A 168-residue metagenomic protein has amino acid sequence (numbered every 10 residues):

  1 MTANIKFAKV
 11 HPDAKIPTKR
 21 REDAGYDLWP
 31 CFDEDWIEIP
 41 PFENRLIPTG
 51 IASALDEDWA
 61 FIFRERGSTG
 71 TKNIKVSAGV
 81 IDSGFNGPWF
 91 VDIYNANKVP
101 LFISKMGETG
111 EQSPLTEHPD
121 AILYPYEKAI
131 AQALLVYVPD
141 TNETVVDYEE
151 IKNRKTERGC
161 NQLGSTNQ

Functional and structural regions predicted by a protein language model:
M1-Q168: DUTPase catalytic domain/fold
